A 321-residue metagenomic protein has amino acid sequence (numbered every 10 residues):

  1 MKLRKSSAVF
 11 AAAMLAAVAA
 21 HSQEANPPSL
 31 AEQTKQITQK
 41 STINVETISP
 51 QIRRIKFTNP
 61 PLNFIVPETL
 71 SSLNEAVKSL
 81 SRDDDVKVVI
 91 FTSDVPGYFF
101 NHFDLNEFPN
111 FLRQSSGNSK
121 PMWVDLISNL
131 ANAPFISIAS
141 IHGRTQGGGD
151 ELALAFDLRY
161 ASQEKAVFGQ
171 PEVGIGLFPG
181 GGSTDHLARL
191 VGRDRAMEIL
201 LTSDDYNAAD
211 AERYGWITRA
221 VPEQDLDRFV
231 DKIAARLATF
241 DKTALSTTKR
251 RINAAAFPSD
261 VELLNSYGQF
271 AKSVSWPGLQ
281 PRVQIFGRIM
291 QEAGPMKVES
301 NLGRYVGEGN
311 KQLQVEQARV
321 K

Functional and structural regions predicted by a protein language model:
K2-R4, Q23-T92, V320-K321: Conserved CoA-thioester-binding segment of acyl-CoA-metabolizing enzymes
R4-F10: Sec-dependent signal peptide recognition, specifically the positively charged N-region followed immediately by
A17-A19: N-terminal signal peptide c-region/cleavage motif recognized by signal peptidases
Q23-P50, P96, S203, N207-A208 (+2 more regions): C-terminal alpha-helix plus adjacent terminal tail
I55, F91, D104, L152-L154 (+3 more regions): Hydrophobic/aromatic residues within transmembrane alpha-helices of multi-pass small-molecule transporters
A76-S79, M122-P134: Catalytic-core regions built around general acid/base machinery
S93-L126, T145, E316: Glycine- (often His-adjacent) and acidic-residue-rich active-site loop that binds/positions the CoA thioester
S128-K242: Crotonase-fold acyl-CoA enzyme core
